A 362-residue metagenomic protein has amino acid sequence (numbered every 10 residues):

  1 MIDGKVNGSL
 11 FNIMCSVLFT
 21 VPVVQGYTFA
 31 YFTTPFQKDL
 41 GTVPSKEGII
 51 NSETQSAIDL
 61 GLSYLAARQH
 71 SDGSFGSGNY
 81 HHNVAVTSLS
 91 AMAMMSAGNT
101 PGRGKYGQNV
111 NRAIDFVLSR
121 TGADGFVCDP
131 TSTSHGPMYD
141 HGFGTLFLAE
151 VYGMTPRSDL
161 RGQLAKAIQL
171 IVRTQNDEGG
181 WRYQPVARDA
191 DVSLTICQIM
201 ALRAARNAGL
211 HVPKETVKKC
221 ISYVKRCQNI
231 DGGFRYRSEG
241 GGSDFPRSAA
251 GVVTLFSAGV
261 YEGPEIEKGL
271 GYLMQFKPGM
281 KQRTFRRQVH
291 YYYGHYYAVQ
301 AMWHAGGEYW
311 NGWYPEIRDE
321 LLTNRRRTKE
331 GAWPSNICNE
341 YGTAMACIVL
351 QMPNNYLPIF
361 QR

Functional and structural regions predicted by a protein language model:
M1-S9: N-terminal secretory signal peptides that target proteins for export/translocation
N12-Q25: Bacterial N-terminal signal peptides
F29-L60, S74-N109, G122-Q169, R173-K219 (+2 more regions): An alpha-helical repeat/solenoid feature that recognizes helix-turn-helix modules
I114-V117: Patatin-like phospholipase
